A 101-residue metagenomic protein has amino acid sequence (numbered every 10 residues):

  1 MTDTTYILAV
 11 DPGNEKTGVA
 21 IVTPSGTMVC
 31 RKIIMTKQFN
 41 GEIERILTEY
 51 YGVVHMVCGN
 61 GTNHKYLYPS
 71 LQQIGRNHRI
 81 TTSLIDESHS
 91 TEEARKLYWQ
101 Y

Functional and structural regions predicted by a protein language model:
M1-L8, N14-Y101: Phosphate- and other anionic-substrate recognition elements at nucleic-acid/protein interfaces
